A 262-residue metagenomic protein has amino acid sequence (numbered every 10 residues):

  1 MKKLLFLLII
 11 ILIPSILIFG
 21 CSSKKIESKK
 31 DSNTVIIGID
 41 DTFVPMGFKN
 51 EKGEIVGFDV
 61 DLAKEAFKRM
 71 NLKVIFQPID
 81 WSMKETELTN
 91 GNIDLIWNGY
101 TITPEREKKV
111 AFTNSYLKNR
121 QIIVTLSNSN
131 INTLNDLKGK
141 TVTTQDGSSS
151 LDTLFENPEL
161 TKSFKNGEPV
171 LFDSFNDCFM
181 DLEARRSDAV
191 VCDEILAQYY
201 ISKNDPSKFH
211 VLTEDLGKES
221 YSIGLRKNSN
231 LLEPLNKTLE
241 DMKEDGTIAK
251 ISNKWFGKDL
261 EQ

Functional and structural regions predicted by a protein language model:
M1-T34, L260-Q262: Short, low-complexity disordered leader/linker segments with a strong preference for bacterial N-terminal type II
E27-K29, S127-N135, N228-E233: Short helix-loop capping/hinge motifs at secondary-structure junctions, enriched in acidic/polar residues
S28-G99, L171, D245: Extracytoplasmic small-molecule ligand-binding "clamshell" domains of the periplasmic binding protein/Venus flytrap
V35-I39, N135-L151: Short loop->beta-strand "edge-of-pocket" segments that line small-molecule binding or catalytic clefts across diverse
D41, K118-T125, E194-E240, F256-Q262: Periplasmic-binding protein-like
K49, A63-L72, S150-L171, I201-P206: Ligand-binding cleft/hinge of the Venus flytrap
K64, K73-D136, D215: Acidic, polar ligand-binding/catalytic clefts
M83, Y100-K108, F155-N157, M180-G217: A ligand-binding cleft/hinge motif common to bilobed small-molecule-binding domains
